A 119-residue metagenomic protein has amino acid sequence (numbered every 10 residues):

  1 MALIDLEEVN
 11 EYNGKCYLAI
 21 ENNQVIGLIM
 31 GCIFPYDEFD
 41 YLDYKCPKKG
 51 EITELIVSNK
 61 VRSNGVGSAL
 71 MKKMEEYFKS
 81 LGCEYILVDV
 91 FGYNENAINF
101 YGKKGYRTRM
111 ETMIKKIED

Functional and structural regions predicted by a protein language model:
M1-K49, T53, I117: Acetyl-CoA-dependent GNAT
L3-I4, Q24, A69, K73 (+1 more regions): Alpha-helical elements of Rossmann-like donor-binding domains used by nucleotide-donor carbohydrate transfer enzymes
L18, E51, I56, D89 (+1 more regions): Conserved beta-strand segments that form the floor/walls of ligand-binding pockets within enzyme and binding domains
V25, E95-N96, T108: Short alpha-helical
D43-P47, G65, G92: Residues at secondary-structure transition points
E54-V57, S63-E76, S80, E95 (+1 more regions): Conserved acetyl-CoA-binding loop-helix of GNAT-fold acetyltransferases
C83, G102-E111: Conserved acetyl-CoA-binding loop of GNAT-fold acetyltransferases
L87-A97, I114-E118: Conserved beta-strand-loop-alpha-helix junction that forms the acyl-donor binding cleft
